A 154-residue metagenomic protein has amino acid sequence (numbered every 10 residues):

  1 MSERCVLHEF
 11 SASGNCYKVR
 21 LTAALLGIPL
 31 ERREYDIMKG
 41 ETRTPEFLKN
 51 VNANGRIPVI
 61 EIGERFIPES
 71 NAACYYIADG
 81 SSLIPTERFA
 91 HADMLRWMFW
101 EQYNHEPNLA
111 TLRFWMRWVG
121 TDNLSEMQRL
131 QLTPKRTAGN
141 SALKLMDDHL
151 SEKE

Functional and structural regions predicted by a protein language model:
M1-Q131: GST-like domain detector, emphasizing the conserved glutathione-binding G-site in the N-terminal thioredoxin-like
C16, H91, A142-L145, E154: Secondary-structure boundary/capping motif
I57, D148-E154: Cytochrome P450 catalytic-domain "roof"
Q131-L150: Amphipathic alpha-helical packing segments from all-alpha helical-bundle domains
